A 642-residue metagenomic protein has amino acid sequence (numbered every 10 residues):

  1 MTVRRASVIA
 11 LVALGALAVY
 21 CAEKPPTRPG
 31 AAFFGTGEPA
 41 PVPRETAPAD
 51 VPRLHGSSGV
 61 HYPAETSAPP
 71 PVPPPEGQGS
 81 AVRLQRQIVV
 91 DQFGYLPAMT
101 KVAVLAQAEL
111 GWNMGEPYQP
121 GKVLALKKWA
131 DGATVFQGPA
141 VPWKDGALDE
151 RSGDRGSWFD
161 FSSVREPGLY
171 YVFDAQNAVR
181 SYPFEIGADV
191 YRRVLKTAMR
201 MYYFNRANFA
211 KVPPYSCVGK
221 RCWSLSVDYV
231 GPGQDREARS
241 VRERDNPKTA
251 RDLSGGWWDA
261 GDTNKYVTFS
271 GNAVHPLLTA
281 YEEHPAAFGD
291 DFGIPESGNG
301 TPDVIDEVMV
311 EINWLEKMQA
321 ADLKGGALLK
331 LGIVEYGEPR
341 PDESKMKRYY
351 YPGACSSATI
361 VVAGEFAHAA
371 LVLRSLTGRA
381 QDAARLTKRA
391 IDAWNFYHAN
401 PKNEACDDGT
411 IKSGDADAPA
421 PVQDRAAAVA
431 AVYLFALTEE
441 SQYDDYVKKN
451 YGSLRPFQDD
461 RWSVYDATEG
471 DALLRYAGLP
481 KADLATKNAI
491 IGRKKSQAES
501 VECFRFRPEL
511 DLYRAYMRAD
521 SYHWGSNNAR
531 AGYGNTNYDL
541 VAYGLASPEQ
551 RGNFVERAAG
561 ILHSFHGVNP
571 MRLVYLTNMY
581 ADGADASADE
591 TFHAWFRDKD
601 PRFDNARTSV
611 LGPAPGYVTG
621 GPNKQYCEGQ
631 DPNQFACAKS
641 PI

Functional and structural regions predicted by a protein language model:
M1-P25: Sec-dependent N-terminal signal peptides
K24-Q78: Compositionally biased, proline/threonine/alanine/serine-rich low-complexity intrinsically disordered stretches
P75-L84, R180-G219: Low-complexity, Pro/Ser/Thr- and charge-rich linker/hinge segments at domain boundaries
I88-A178, Y203-G271, H275, N313 (+4 more regions): Aromatic (Trp/Tyr) and acidic
E296, G300, V304: Acidic, glycine-anchored loop motifs typical of Ca2+
Q319-L329, K402-C406, E439-Q442: Proline-centered turn/helix-capping motifs that create local helix->coil transitions or kinks
E365-R425, V432-L434, A477-K481: C-terminal transactivation domains of fungal Zn(2)-Cys(6)
G452-D460: Solenoid-like repeat scaffolds
